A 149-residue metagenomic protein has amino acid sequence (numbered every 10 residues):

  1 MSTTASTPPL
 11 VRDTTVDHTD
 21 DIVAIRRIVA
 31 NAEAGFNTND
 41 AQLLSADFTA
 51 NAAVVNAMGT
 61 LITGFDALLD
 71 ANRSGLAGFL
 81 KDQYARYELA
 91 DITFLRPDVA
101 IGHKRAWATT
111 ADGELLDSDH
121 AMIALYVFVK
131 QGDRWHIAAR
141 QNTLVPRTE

Functional and structural regions predicted by a protein language model:
M1-N51, T148-E149: Short, low-complexity N-terminal intrinsically disordered segments enriched in polar/charged residues
S2-T7, A121-E149: Short beta-strand edge/turn micro-motifs at domain boundaries
T7-T14, L80-K81, A85, H136-I137: C-terminal-biased regions
I22-V23, I28, A41-D98, R105 (+1 more regions): A solvent-exposed, acidic/Ser-Thr-rich amphipathic alpha-helical stretch
I92-A100, F128-R134: A short, structured loop/turn motif at beta-sheet edges
H103-A111: Generic short beta-strand segments
E114-L115: Outer-membrane beta-barrel domain signature
